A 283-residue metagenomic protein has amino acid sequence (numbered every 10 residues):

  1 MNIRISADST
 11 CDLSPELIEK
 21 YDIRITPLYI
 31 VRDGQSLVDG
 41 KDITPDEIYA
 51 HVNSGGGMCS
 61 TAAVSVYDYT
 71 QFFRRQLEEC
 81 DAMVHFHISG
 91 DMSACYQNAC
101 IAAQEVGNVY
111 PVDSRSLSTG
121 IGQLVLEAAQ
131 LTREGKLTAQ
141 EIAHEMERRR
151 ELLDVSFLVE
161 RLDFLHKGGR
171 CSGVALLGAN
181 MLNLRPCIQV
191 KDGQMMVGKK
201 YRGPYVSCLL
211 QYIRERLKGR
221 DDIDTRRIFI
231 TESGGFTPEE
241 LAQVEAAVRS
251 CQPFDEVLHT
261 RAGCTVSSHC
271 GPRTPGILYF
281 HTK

Functional and structural regions predicted by a protein language model:
R4, A82-V84: Structural motif
R4, T10-R24, L28-V31, C95-Y110 (+1 more regions): Mixed-charge interfacial surface used for oligomerization/domain docking and macromolecular partner engagement
R4-A63: N-terminal glycine-rich anion-binding loop in soluble enzyme alpha/beta folds
T61-Q71: Glycine-rich, highly charged phosphate/nucleotide-binding loops
S65-V66, H87-A94: N-terminal glycine-rich "phosphate-gripper" loop used for MgATP/nucleotide binding and carboxylate activation
Q71-E78: Short, well-structured alpha-helical segments in soluble
